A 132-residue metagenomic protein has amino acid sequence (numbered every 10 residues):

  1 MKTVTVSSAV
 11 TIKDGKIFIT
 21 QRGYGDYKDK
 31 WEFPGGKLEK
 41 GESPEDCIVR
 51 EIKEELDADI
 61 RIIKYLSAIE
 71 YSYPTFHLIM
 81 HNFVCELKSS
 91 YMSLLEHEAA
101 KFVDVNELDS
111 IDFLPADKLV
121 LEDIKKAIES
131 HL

Functional and structural regions predicted by a protein language model:
M1, K125-L132: Generic C-terminal helix-cap and adjacent flexible tail
M1-I17, K37: Conserved N-terminal beta-strand and adjoining loop/helix that marks the start of the Nudix/MutT-like hydrolase domain
D26-K30: A conserved beta-turn-beta hairpin within the catalytic core of GNAT-like acetyltransferases that forms part
F33-Y65, D104: The catalytic Nudix box helix
I69-Y91, K101, I124: Active-site-adjacent beta-strand/loop module that shapes the phosphate/pyrophosphate-binding cleft
V84, S93-I124: NUDIX/MutT-family hydrolases
